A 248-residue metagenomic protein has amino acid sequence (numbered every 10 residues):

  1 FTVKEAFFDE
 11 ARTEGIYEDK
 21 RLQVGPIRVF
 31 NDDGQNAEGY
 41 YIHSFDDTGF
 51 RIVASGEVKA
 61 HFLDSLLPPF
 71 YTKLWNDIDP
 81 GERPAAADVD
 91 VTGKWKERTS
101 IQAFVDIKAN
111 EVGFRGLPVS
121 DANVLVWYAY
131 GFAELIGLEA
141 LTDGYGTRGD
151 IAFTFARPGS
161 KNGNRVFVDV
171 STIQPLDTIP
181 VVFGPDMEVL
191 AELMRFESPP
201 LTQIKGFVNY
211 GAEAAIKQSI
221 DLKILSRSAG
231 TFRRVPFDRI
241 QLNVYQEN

Functional and structural regions predicted by a protein language model:
F1-T2, A6-Q23, I27-Y40, S44-F114 (+4 more regions): Extended amphipathic, helix-rich lipid-handling scaffolds
V119: Hydrophobic beta-strand-centered segment that forms part of the acyl-chain substrate-binding groove
